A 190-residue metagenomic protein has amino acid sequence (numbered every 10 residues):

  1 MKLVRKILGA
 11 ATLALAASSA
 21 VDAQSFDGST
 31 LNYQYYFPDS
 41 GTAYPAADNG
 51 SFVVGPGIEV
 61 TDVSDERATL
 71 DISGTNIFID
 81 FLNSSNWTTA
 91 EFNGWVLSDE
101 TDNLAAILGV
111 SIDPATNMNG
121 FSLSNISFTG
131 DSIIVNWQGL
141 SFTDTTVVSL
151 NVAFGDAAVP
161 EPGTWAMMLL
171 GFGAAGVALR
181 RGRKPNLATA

Functional and structural regions predicted by a protein language model:
M1-L8: Bacterial N-terminal signal peptides that target proteins for export
G9-A16: Bacterial N-terminal signal peptides
A17-S18, G173, R183: Hydrophobic alpha-helical membrane context
S19-A23: Sec/Tat signal peptide C-region and signal peptidase I cleavage site
Q24-A158: Mature extracellular "passenger" or substrate-interacting domains of secreted, surface-exposed proteins
P160-R180: A short, hydrophobic C-terminal helix/tail in secreted or cell-surface proteins
V177-A190: C-terminal membrane-anchoring or membrane-association module
